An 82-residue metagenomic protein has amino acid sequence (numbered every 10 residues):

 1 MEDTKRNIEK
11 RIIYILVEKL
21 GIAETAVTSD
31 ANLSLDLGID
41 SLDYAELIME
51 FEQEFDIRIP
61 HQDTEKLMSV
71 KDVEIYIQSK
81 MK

Functional and structural regions predicted by a protein language model:
E2-I39, E46-I48, Q53-K82: Phosphopantetheine-dependent thiolation modules in NRPS/PKS and related acyl-activating systems
